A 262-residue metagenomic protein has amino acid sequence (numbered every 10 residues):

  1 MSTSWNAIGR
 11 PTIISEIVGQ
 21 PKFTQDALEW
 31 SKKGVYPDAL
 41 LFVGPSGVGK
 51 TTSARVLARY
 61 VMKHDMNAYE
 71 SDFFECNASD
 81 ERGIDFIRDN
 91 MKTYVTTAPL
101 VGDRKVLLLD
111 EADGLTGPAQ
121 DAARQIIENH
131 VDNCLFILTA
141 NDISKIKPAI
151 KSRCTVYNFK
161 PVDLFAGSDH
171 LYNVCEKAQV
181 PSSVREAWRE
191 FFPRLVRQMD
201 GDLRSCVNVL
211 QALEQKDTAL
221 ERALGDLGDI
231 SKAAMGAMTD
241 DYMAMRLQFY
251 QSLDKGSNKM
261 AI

Functional and structural regions predicted by a protein language model:
M1-Q179, A187-R197, S205-Q211, Q215 (+3 more regions): P-loop/Walker A NTP-binding region and its immediately flanking N-terminal helices in P-loop NTPase folds
S183: Extended, structured, electrostatic nucleic-acid-contact surfaces
D202: C-terminal anion-handling pockets and recognition modules
M260-A261: Long, acidic and serine/threonine-rich low-complexity regions that are intrinsically disordered or marginally
